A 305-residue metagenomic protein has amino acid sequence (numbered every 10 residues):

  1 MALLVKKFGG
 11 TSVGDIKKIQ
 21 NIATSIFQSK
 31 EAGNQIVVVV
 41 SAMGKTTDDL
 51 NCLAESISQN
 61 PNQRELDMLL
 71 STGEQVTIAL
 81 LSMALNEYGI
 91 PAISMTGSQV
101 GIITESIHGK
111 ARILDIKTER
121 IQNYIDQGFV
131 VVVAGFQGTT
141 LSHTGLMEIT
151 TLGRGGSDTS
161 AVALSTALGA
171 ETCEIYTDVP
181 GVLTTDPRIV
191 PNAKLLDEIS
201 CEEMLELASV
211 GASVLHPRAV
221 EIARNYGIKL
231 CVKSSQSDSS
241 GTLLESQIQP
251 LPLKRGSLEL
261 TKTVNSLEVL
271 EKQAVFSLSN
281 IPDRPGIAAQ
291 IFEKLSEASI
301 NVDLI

Functional and structural regions predicted by a protein language model:
M1-V220: Nucleotide/pyrophosphate-binding catalytic subdomain
N34-V38, L215, K229-S235, S239 (+1 more regions): Flexible, glycine/charged-enriched surface loops at secondary-structure junctions
V40-D48, L183, V232-P252: Terminal amphipathic helices with adjacent charged low-complexity linkers/tails
I57, T242-I305: A conserved regulatory-domain signal marking ACT and ACT-like small-molecule sensing domains and adjacent regulatory
S98, F136-Q137, V179, S234-Q236 (+2 more regions): A broadly conserved detector of short glycine/acidic/proline-rich loop/turn motifs that flank catalytic sites and bind
V131, T150, L230, T242 (+1 more regions): A broad, low-specificity signal marking well-ordered, structured residues that form hydrophobic/aromatic
A223: Acidic-aromatic/histidine active-site loop/patch
